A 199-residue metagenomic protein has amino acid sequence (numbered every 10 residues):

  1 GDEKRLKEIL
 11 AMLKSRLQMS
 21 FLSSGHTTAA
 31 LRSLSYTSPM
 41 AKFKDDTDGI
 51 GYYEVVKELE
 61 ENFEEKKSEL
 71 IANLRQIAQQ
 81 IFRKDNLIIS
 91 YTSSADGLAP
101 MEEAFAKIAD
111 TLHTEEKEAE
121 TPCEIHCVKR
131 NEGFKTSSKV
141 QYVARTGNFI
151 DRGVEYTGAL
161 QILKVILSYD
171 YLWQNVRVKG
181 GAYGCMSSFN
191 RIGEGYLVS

Functional and structural regions predicted by a protein language model:
G1, F105-A109, L163: Short amphipathic C-terminal alpha-helix that caps PH/PH-like domains
G1-E64, K84-S93, Y142-I162, S168 (+1 more regions): M16 family metallopeptidases and their MPP-like homologs
K44, G49, I71-F105: Non-catalytic, conformational "gating/processing" segments within enzyme and secreted inhibitor domains
L59-I71, R75-I77: Aromatic-residue-lined binding/catalytic grooves and analogous aromatic/hydrophobic interfacial grooves in multimeric
K66-L70, H113, T121-H126, I162-I166 (+1 more regions): A short linear-motif detector with a strong N-terminal bias
N73-R75, C127-G133, Y183-G184: Glycine-rich, charged/polar anion/phosphate-binding loops that engage phosphate groups from diverse ligands
A78-I81, F134-K135, S188-F189: Replace "in large, NTP-powered and nucleic-acid-processing enzymes" with "in large, NTP-powered factors and other
I88-A144, F149: An aromatic/glycine/proline-enriched structural segment found at the starts of mature extracellular/organellar domains
